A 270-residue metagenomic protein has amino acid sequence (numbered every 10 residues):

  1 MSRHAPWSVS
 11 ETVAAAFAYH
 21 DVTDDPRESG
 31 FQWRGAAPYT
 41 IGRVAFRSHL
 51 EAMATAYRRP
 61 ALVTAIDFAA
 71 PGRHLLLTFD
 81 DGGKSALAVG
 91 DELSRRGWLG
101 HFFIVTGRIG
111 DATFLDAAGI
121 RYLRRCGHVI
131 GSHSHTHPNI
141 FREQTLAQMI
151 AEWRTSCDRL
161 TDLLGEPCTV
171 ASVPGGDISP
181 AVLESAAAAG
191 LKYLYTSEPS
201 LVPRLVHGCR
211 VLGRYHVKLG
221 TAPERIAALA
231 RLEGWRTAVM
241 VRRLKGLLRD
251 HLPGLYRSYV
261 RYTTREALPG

Functional and structural regions predicted by a protein language model:
M1-L75, R249-G270: N-terminal pre-catalytic segment of deacetylase/amide-hydrolase enzymes
S2-H4, S94, W98-G131, H135 (+2 more regions): Active-site-adjacent pocket scaffolds in enzyme catalytic domains
S10, Y39-L50, T113-A117, L146 (+4 more regions): A structural signal for well-ordered alpha-helical scaffolds and beta->alpha junctions
A14-D24, S29-Q32, G72-L75, G83 (+4 more regions): Metal-dependent polysaccharide deacetylase catalytic core of the NodB/CE4 family, i.e., the active-site-bearing domain
Y57-T64, F102, A171, Y193-T196: Short, hydrophobic beta-strand segments that form beta-sheet elements in well-ordered domains
A61-I66, L115-A118, D158, E198: A generic local structural motif
